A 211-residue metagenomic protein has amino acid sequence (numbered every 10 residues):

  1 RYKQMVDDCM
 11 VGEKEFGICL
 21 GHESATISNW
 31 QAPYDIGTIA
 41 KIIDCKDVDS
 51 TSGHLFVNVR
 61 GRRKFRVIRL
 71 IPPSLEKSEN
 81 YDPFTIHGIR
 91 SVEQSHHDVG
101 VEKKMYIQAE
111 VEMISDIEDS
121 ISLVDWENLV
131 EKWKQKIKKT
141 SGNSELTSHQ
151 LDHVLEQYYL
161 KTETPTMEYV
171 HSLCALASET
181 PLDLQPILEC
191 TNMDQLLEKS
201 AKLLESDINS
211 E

Functional and structural regions predicted by a protein language model:
R1-E211: N-terminal low-complexity, acidic/polar interaction/targeting segments
